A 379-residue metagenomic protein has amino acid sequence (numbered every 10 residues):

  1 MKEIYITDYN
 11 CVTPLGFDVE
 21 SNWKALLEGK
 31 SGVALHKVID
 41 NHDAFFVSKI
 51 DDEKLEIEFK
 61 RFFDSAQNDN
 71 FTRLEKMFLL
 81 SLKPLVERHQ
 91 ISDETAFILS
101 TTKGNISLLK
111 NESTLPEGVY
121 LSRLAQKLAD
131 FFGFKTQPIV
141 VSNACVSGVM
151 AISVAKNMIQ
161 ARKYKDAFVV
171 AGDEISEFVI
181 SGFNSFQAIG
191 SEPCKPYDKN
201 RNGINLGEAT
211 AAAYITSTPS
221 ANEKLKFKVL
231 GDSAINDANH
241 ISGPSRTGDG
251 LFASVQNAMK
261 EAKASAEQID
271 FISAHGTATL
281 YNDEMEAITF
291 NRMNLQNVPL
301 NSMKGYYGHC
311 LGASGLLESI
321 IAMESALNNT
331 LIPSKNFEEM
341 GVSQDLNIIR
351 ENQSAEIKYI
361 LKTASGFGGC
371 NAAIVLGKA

Functional and structural regions predicted by a protein language model:
M1-T7, K358-Y359, N371, K378-A379: Extreme N-terminal starter segment of soluble prokaryotic enzymes
K2-V12, V19-V47, D51-D52, P193-A262 (+1 more regions): Condensing-enzyme catalytic core mediating Claisen C-C bond formation in acyl metabolism
D8, L26, L82, F97 (+11 more regions): Conserved small-residue
L15, E20-S100, I106, S254-A266 (+1 more regions): Conserved active-site "lid/cap" helical segment
L35-K76, G104-V154, V179-L206, A221 (+1 more regions): Conserved catalytic cysteine-centered active-site region of acyl-thioester-dependent Claisen-condensing enzymes
E87-I98, Q126-Q137, Q160-A167, I189-D198 (+5 more regions): Structural signature of cysteine-dependent C-C bond-forming condensing enzymes
I152-K156, T210-T218, L316-M323: Alpha-helical metal-binding/catalytic segments enriched in His/Glu/Asp
I241-T247, T277-N294, G312-L317, E351: Short glycine/threonine-rich loop-to-helix capping motif typified by GTGT followed within a few residues by an Asp-Pro
